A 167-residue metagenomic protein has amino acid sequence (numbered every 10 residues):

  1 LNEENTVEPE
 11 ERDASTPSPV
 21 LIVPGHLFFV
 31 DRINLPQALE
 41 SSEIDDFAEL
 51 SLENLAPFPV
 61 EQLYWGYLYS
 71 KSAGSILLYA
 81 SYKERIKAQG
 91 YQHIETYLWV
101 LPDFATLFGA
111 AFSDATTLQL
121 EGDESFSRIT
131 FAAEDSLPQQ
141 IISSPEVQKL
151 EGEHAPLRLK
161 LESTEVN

Functional and structural regions predicted by a protein language model:
L1-N167: Hydrophobic/aromatic-enriched cytosolic interaction surfaces used to assemble or bind macromolecules
